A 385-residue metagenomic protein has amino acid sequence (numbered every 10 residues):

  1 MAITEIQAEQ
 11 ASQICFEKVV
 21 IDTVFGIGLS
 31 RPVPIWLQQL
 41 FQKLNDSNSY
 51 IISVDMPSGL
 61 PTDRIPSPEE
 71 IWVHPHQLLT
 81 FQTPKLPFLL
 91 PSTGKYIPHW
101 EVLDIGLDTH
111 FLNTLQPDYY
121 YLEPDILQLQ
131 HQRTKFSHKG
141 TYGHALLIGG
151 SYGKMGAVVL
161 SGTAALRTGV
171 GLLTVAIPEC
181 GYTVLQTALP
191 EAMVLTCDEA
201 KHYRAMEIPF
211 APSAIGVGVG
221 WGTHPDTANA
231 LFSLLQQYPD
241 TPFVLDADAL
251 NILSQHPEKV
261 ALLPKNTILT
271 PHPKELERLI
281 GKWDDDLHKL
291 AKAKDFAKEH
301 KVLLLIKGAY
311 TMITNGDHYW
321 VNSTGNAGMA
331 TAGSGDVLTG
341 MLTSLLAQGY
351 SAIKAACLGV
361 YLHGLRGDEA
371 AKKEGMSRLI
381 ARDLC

Functional and structural regions predicted by a protein language model:
M1-G26, P32-V54, A230, Q236-P242 (+2 more regions): Nucleotide and nucleotide-moiety/phosphate-recognizing core
A8-S12, S58-T62, L86, A200-H202 (+1 more regions): Short acidic loop-to-helix transition motifs that present clustered carboxylates
C15-E17, Q77, F88-P242, N251-I268 (+1 more regions): Small-residue (G/A/S/T)-rich helix-start motifs and N-terminal tracts that mark the onset
E17-V19, V24-P117: Internal gly/pro-rich beta-alpha loop/helix module that stabilizes soluble enzyme cofactors or their anionic handles
